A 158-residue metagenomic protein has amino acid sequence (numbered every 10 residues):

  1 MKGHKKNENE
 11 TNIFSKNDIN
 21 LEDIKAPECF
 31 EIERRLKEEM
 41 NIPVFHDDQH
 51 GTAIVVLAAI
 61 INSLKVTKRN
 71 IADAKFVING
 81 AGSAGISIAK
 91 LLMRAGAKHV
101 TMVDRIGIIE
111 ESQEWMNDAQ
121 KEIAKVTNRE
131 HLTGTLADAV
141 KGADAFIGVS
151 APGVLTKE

Functional and structural regions predicted by a protein language model:
M1-A74: Glycine/serine-rich phosphate-binding loop and adjoining beta1-alpha1 elements at the start of nucleotide-handling
D18, D144-A145: Short, Asp-centered acidic motifs that coordinate Mg2+ and/or phosphate in catalytic or ligand-binding sites
E22, G148-V149: Short, well-ordered coil/turn residues at beta-beta hairpins and beta-strand->alpha-helix junctions within
F30-E31, I88, S112, T156-E158: Short glycine-/acidic-enriched loop or helix-start segments at secondary-structure transitions that form or flank
I32-R35, E39, V140-G142, A151-E158: Rossmann-fold NAD(P) dinucleotide-binding segment
F45, T101-V103, I147: Hydrophobic/aromatic beta-strand patches that form the interior of the parallel beta-sheet core in alpha/beta enzyme
I54-A143: Glycine-rich phosphate/diphosphate-binding loop of Rossmann-like nucleotide-binding domains
